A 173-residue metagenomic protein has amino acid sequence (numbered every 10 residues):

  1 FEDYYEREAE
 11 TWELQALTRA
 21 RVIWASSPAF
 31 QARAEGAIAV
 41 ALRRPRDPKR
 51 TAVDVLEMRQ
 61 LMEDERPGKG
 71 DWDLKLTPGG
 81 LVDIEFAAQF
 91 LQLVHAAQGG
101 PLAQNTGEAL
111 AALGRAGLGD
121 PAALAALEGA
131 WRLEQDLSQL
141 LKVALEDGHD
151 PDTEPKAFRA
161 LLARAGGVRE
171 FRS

Functional and structural regions predicted by a protein language model:
F1-S173: A nucleotide- and high-energy phosphate-metabolite-utilizing enzyme signature
